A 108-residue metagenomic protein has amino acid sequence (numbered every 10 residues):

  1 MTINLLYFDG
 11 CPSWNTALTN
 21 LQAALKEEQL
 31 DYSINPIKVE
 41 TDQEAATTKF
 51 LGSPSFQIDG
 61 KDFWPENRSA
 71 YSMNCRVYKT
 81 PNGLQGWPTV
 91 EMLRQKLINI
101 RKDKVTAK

Functional and structural regions predicted by a protein language model:
M1-A23: Local sequence-structure signature of Cys/Sec-based thiol-disulfide redox active-site neighborhoods
F8-G10, L30-S33: Conserved active-site segments centered on acidic
L18-L21, L51-G52, A70-S72: Short, glycine/charged-enriched secondary-structure capping and boundary segments
A23-D31: Short helix-loop-beta junction
D31-A45: Thiol-based oxidoreductase modules, predominantly thioredoxin-like and allied folds used for disulfide exchange
K49-E66: Short, structured active-site "lid" loops
K61-R101: Non-catalytic, surface beta->alpha helical segment in thiol-disulfide oxidoreductase systems
I100-K108: Short acidic DE-rich linear segments
